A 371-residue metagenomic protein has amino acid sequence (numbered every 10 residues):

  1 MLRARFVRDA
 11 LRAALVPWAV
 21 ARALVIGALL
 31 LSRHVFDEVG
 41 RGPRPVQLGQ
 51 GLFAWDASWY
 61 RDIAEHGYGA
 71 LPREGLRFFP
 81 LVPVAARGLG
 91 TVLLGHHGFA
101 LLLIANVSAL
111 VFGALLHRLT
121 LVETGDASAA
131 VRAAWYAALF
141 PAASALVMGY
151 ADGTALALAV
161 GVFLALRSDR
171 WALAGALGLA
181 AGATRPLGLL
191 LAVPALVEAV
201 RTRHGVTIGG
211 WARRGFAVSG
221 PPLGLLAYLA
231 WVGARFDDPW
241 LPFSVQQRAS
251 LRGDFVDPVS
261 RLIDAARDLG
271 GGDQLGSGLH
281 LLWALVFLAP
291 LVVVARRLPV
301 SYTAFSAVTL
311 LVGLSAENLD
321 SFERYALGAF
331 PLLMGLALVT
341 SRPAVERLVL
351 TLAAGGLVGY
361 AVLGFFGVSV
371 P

Functional and structural regions predicted by a protein language model:
A21-E38, G51-L52, A192-V294, S301-S306 (+1 more regions): Membrane-lumen/periplasm interface segments of specific transmembrane helices in polyprenyl phosphate-linked
G51-G95, F255-I263, G313: Short hydrophobic/aromatic helix or loop-helix immediately within or flanking a transmembrane segment in polytopic
G88, L103-E123, A289-P290: Transmembrane-helix motifs of polytopic, lipid-linked glycan transferases
H96-F99, L116-L139, V300-A304: Transmembrane-helix signature of polytopic, membrane-embedded enzymes that assemble or transfer cell-envelope glycans
L115, Y136-L139, T154-L173, A192 (+1 more regions): Specific aromatic-rich, kink-prone transmembrane helix
V147-T154, F322: Short acidic/glycine- and proline-prone juxtamembrane loop motifs at membrane-interface regions of multi-pass membrane
L156-A157, A174-A181, P186-R201: Transmembrane-embedded, aromatic-rich helix segments that form part of the hydrophobic channel/pocket engaging
S219-P222, R342-P371: Signature aromatic-anchored transmembrane alpha helix within multi-pass, membrane-resident enzymes that catalyze glycan
